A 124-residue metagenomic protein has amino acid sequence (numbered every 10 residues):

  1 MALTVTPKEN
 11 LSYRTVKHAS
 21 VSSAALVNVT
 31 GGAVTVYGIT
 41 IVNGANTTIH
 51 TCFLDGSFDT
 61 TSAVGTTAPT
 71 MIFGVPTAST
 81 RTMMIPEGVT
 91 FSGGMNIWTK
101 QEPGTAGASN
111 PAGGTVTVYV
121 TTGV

Functional and structural regions predicted by a protein language model:
A2-G31, T99-V124: C-terminal interaction-tip segments
N28-V29, I41-A45: Asparagine-centered strand-capping/turn motif at beta-strand->loop junctions
T35-Y37, T60-V64, T105: A generic "folded-domain core" signal
V36, T48-T51, G94, T115: Exposed beta-strand and adjacent loop surfaces of beta-rich binding modules that mediate intermolecular recognition
Y37-I39, G88-S109: Noncatalytic modules at the cell exterior or secretory-pathway interfaces, chiefly beta-strand-rich lectin/adhesion
A45-T67: Short, surface-exposed beta-strand/strand-loop-strand elements in extracellular ectodomains
F73-S79: Short proline/glycine- and polar residue-rich coil/turn motifs
T80-G88: Exposed aromatic-hydrophobic patches
